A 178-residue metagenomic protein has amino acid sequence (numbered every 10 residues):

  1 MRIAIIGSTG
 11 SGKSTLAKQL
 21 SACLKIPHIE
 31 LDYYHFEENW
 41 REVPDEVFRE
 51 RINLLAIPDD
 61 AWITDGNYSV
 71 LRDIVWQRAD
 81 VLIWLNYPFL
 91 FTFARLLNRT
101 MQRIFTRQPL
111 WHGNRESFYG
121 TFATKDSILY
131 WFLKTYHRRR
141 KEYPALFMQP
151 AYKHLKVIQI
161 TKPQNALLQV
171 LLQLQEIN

Functional and structural regions predicted by a protein language model:
I5: Hydrophobic anchor at the beta1->P-loop junction of P-loop NTPases
T9: The conserved Walker
K13: Conserved lysine of the Walker
L16: Hydrophobic positions on the alpha1 helix immediately C-terminal to the Walker A/P-loop
Q19: Active-site signature of alpha/beta-hydrolase-fold catalytic machinery across serine- and Asp/Cys-nucleophile hydrolases
C23, Y130-N178: NTP-dependent small-molecule kinase module
P27-L82, Y87: Conserved nucleotide-sensing/catalytic segment adjacent to the nucleotide-binding pocket in NTP-handling enzymes
Y87-R139: A glycine- and Lys/Arg-enriched "phosphate-lid" helix/loop adjacent to the NTP-binding pocket of small-molecule kinases
